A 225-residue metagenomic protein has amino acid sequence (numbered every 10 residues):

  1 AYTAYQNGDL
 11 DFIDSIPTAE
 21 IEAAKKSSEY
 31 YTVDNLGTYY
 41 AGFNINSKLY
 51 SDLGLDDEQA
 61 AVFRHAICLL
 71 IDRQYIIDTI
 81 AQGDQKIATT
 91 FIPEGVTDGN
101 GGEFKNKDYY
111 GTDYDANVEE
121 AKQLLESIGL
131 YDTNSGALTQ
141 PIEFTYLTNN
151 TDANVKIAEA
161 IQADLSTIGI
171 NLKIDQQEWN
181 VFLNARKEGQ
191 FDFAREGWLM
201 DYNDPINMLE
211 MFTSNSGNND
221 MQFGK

Functional and structural regions predicted by a protein language model:
A1-A4, I128-D201: Ligand/substrate-recognition segments at binding pockets and active sites
A1-L49, Q74: Extracellular/periplasmic solute-recognition and catalytic clefts
Q6, L10, K26, K48 (+7 more regions): Sec-exported extracytoplasmic/periplasmic mature domains
V33-G37, L183-K225: Acidic-aromatic pocket-rim loops
D34-L55, C68, P93-G101: Periplasmic solute-binding protein
G54-D98, V118, I157: Periplasmic-binding protein-like
A61-H65, L69, I77-I80, N171-F182 (+1 more regions): Extracytoplasmic/peripheral linker and loop segments enriched in polar/acidic and small residues with frequent Thr/Pro
K86-I128, N150-V155: Structural transition elements
